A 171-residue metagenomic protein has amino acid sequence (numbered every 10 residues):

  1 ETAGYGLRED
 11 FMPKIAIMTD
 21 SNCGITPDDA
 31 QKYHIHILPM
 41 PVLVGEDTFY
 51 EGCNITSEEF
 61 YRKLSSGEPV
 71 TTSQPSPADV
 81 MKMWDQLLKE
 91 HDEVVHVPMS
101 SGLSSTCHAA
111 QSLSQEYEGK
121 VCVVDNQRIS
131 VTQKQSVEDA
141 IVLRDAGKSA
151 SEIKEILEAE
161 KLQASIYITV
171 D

Functional and structural regions predicted by a protein language model:
E1-F11: Short, Lys/Arg-enriched N-terminal segments with co-localized hydrophobic residues within the first ~10-30 amino acids
A16-Q74, D79: N-terminal glycine-rich anion-binding loop in soluble enzyme alpha/beta folds
D79-C107: N-terminal glycine-rich phosphate/adenylate-binding segment common to multiple enzyme folds
E93-S100, C122-D125, D139: Short glycine-rich or small-residue beta-strand-to-loop segments that form or flank ligand, phosphate, metal/Fe-S
M99-E118, Q135-E138: Short Gly/Thr/Asp-enriched flexible loops that form oxyanion-binding sites at enzyme active sites
Q111-T132, S149-A150, K154: Short, acidic/small-residue loops that bind anionic groups at enzyme active sites
T132-D145: Short, small-residue alpha-helix embedded
L143-D171: Internal, active-site/partner-interface "lid" segment
